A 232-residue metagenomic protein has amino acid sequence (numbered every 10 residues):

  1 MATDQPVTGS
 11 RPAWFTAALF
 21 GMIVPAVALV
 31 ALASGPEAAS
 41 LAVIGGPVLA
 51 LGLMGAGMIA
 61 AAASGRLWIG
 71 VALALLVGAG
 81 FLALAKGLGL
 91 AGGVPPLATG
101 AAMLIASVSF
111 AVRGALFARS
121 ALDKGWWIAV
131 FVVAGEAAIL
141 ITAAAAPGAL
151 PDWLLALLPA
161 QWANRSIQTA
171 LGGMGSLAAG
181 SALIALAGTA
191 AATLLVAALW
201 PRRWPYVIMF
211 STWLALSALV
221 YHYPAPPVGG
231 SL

Functional and structural regions predicted by a protein language model:
M1-S10: Short, Lys/Arg-rich, polar N-terminal cytosolic tail immediately upstream of the first transmembrane signal-anchor
R11-L29, G173-P226: Alpha-helical transmembrane segments of multi-pass membrane transporters/translocases
L19-G35, A39-I59: Long, hydrophobic alpha-helical segments
A33-I44, A63-R66, G87-A98, S120 (+4 more regions): Membrane-helix interface and helix-disruption motif detector
I59-D123, L194-A198: Alpha-helical transmembrane segments and their short interhelical loops
L73-V77, W126-A137, L157, Y206-L216: Central hydrophobic cores of alpha-helical transmembrane segments in multi-pass integral membrane proteins
K124-L154, Y221-Y223: Transmembrane helix segments
L140-L199, P227-S231: Membrane-interfacial helix-loop-helix junctions in multi-pass membrane proteins
